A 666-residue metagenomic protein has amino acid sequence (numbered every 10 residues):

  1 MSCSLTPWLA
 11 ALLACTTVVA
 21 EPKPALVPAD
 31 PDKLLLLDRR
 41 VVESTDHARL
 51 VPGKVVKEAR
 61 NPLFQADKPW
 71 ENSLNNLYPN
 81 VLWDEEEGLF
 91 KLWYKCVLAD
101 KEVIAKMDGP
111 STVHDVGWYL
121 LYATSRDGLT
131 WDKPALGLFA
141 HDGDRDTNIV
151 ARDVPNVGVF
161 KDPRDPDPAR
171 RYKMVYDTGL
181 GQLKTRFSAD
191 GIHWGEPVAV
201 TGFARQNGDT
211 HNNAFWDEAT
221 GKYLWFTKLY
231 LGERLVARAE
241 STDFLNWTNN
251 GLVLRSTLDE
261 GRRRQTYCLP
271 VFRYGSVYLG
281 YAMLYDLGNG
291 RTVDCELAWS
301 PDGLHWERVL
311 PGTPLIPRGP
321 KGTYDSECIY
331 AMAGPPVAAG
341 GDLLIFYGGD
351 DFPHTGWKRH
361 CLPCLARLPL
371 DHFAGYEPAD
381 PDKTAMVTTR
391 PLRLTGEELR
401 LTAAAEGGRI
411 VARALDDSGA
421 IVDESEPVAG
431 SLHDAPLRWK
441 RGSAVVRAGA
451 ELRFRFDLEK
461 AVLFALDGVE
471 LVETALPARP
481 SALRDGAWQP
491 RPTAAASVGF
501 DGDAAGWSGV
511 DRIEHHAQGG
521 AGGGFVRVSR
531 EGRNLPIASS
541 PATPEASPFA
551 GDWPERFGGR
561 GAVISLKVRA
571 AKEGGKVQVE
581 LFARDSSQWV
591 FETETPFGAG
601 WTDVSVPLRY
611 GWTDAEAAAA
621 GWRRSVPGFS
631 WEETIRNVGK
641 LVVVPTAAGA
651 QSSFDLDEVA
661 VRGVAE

Functional and structural regions predicted by a protein language model:
M1, E21-G486: Carbohydrate-active catalytic/glycan-binding domains of CAZyme proteins, especially the secreted or lumenal ectodomains
S4-T16: Bacterial N-terminal signal peptides
L36-L37, V41-S44, P492-A517: Short, tryptophan-glycine- and acidic/Ser/Thr-enriched carbohydrate-recognition patches
N61-F64, H516-E545: Short carbohydrate-recognition loop motifs
T124, A405-A429, A435, D467-R479 (+3 more regions): Extracellular ligand-binding interfaces
P163-P168, V445-R447, W553-G558, G628-I635: Surface-exposed acidic, glycine-flexible loop patches that form ligand/cofactor-binding and adhesion interfaces
L401, I564-L566, L641: Buried hydrophobic-core signal for structured, non-transmembrane domains
F454-D457, E633-A647: Internal, hydrophobic beta-strand segments that form the core of beta-sheet-rich folds
